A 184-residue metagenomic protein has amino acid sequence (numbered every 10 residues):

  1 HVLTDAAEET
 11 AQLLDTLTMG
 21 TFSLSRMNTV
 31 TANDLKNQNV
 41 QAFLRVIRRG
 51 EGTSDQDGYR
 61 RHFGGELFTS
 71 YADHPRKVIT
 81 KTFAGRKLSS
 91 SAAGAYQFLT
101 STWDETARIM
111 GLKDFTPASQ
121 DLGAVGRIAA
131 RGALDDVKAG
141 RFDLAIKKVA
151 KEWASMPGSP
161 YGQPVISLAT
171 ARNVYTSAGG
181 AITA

Functional and structural regions predicted by a protein language model:
H1-K113, L122-A184: Cell-wall polysaccharide-cleaving catalytic domain and substrate-binding groove, primarily in peptidoglycan/chitin
